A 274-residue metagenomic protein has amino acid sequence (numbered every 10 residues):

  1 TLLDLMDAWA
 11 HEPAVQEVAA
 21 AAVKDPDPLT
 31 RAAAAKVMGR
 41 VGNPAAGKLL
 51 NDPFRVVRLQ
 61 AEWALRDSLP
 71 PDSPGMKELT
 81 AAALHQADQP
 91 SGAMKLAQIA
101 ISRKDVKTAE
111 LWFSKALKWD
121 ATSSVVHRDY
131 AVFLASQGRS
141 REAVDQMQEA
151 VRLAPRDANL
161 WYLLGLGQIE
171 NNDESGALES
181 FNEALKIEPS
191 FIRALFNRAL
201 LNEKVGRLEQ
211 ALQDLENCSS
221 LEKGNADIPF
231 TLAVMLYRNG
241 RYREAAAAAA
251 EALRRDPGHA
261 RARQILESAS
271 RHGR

Functional and structural regions predicted by a protein language model:
T1, P26-R31, V56-R58, G92: Positions within the helices of HEAT/ARM-like alpha-solenoid repeats
H11-V23, V41-L50, P71-A81, E110: Amphipathic alpha-helical scaffolding segments comprising HEAT/armadillo-like alpha-solenoid repeats
P13, D72-E78, K104-K115, S136-E149 (+4 more regions): Structural signature of tandem alpha-helical TPR/SEL1-like repeats, specifically the intra-repeat loop/turn
P28, P90, S124-V125, A158-N159 (+3 more regions): Helix-start (N-cap) detector for alpha-helical repeat units in TPR-like alpha-solenoids, especially tetratricopeptide
V132, N159-E170, I192-E209, Q213-E216 (+1 more regions): Alpha-helical adaptor scaffolds
